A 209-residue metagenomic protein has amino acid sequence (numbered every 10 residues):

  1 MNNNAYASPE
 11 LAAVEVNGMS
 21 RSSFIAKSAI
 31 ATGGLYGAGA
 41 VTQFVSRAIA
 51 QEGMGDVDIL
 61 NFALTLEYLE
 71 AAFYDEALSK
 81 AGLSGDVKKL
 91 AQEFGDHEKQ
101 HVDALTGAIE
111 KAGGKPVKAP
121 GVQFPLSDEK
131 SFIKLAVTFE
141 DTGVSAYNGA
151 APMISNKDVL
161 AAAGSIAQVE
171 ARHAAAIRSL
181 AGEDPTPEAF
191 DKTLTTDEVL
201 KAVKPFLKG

Functional and structural regions predicted by a protein language model:
N2-G18, A29-G33, G39-G209: All-alpha RGS (Regulator of G-protein Signaling) helical domain and cognate RGS-like helical scaffolds
M19-S23: Membrane-helix interfacial "entry" motifs
A26: Phosphate-coordinating loops and pocket residues in cytosolic domains that bind phosphorylated ligands
